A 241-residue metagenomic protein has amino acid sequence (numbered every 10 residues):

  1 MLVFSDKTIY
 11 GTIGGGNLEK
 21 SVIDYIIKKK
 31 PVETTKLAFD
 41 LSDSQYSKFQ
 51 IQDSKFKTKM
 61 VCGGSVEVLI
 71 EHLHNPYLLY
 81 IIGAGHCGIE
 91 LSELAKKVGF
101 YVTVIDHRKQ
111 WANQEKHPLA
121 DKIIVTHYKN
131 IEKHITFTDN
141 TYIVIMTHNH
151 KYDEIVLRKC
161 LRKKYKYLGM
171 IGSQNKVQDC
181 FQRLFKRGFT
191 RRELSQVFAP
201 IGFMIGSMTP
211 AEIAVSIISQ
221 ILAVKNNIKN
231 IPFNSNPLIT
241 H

Functional and structural regions predicted by a protein language model:
M1-I124, I135-Y142, K176, Q182-F185 (+1 more regions): Segments forming oxygen-rich coordination pockets for charged ligands
G15, A84, N149-H150, S173-Q174 (+1 more regions): Short beta->alpha junction loops/turns
S92-E93, E154, R158: Alpha-helical segments flanking ligand/cofactor-binding loops in enzyme cores
G99, A120-D121, K164-Y165, E193-L194: A generic structural signal for alpha->beta connector loops
T103-I105, Y142, T147, R158-R183: ADP-ribose/adenylate-binding Rossmann-like module
T126-I131: Conserved SAM/SAH-binding loop
Y165, S173-C180, F185-R192, Q196-A199 (+1 more regions): C-terminal structured domain segments across diverse proteins
S173-Q174, R192-L222: Active-site capping/gating segments
